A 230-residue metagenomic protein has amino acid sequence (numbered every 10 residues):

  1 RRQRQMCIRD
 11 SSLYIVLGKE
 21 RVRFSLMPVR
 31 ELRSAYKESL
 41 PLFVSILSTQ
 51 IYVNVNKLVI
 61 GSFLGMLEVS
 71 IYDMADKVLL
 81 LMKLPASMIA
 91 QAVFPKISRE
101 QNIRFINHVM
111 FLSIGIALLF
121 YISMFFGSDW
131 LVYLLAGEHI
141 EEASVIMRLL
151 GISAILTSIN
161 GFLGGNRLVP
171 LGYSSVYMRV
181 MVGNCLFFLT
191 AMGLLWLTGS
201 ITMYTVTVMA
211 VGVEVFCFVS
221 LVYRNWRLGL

Functional and structural regions predicted by a protein language model:
Q3-I8: Short, small-residue-biased leader/transition segments that mark boundaries at the very start of proteins
R9-V53, A92, K96-R104, R227-L230: Interhelical loop/hinge segments that connect adjacent transmembrane helices in multipass membrane
R9-Y14, A117, M124, R179-M203 (+1 more regions): Alpha-helical transmembrane segments of multi-pass membrane transporters and transport-associated inner-membrane enzymes
E31-E38, L42, L58-L80, I140-V145 (+1 more regions): Interfacial/gating helices of multi-pass transporter permease domains
T49, Y72-Q91, F120, L150-T157: Transmembrane helix-bundle signature of multi-pass secondary active exporters and lipid flippases
L79-N102, G164-P170: Helix-loop junctions and terminal segments of transmembrane helices in multi-pass membrane transport/translocation
S98-R99, A154-V182: Membrane-interface junctions at transmembrane-helix termini in multi-pass inner-membrane proteins
F126-S158: Interfacial segments at transmembrane-helix termini and the short loops linking adjacent helices
